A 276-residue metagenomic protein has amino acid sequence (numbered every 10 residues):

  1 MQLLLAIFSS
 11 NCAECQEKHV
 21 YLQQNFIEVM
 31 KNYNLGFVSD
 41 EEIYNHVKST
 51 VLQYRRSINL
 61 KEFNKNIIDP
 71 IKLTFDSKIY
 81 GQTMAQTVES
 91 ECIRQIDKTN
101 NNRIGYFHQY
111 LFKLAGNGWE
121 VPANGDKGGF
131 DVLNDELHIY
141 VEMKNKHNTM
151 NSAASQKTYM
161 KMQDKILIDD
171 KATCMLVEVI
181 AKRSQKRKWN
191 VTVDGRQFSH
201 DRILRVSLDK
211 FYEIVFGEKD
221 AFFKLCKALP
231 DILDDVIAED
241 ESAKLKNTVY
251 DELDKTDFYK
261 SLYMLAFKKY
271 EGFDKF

Functional and structural regions predicted by a protein language model:
L4-F8, C12-K18, L22-F107, K268: Interdomain/boundary linker segments immediately adjacent to catalytic/signaling cores
V47-R55, L111-A115, W119-E120, M162-D169 (+1 more regions): Hydrophobic, Leu/Ile/Phe/Ala-enriched alpha-helical segments that form helix-helix packing faces
L52-E62, Y140-T158: Generic detector of solvent-exposed, compositionally biased contiguous segments
T99-G125: Short N-terminal edge-element motif at the start of the domain
G116, F130-T149: Conserved catalytic cores of phosphodiester-cleaving nucleases, focusing on short active-site segments
N145-E213: Catalytic cores of nucleic-acid endonucleases
N190-F276: Charged, structured surface patches that assemble and position nucleic-acid processing machinery
